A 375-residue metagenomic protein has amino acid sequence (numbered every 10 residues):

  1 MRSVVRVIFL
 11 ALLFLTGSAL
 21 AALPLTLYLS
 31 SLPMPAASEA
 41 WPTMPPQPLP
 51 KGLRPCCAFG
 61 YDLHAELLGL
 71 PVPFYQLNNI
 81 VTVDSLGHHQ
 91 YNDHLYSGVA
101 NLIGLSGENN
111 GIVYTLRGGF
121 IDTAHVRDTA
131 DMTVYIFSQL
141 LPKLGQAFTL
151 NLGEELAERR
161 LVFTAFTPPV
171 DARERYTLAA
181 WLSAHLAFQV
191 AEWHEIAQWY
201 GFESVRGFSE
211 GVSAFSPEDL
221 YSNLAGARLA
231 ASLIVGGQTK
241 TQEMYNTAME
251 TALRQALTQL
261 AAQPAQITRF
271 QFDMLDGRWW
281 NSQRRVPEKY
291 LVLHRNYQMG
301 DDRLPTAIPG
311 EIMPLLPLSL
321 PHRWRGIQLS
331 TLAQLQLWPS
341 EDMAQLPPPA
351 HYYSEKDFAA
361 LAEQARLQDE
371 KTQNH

Functional and structural regions predicted by a protein language model:
M1-R6: Positively charged n-region of N-terminal signal peptides that target proteins for export
V7-G17: Bacterial N-terminal signal peptides
L20-V212, A231-H375: Bulky hydrophobic segments
E195, D219, A225: Divalent metal-coordination and catalytic microenvironments
V212-E218: A glycine-rich, coil/turn loop motif that links secondary-structure elements
S222, G226-S232: Alpha-helical segment that forms one wall of the substrate-binding/catalytic cleft in peptidoglycan-active domains
